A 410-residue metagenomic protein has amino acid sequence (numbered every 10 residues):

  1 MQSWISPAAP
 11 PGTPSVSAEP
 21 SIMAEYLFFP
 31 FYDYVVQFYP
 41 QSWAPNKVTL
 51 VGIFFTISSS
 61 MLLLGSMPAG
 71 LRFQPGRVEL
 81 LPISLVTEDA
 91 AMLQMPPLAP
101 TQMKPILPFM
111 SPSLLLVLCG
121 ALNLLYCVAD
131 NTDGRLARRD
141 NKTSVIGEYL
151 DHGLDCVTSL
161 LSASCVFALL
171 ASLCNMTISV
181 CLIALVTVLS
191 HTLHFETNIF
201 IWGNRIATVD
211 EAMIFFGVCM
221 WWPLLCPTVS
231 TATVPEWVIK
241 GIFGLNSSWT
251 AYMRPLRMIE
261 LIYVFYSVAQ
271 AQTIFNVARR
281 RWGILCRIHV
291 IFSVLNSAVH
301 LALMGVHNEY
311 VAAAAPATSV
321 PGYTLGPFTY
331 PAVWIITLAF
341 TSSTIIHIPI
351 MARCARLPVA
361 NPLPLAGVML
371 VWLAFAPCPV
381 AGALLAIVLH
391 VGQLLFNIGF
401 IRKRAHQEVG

Functional and structural regions predicted by a protein language model:
M1-P45, T56, P82-A99, T187-H191 (+1 more regions): C-terminal membrane-associated helical module and adjoining short loops/tails
Q37, A137, N141-L154, I201-A207: Juxtamembrane helix-capping/reentrant segments at transmembrane boundaries
S42-V51, R72: Membrane-helix and juxtamembrane interface regions of eukaryotic multi-pass membrane proteins
G52-E148, S162-V166, C174-V186, L256-I262: Membrane-embedded alpha-helical segments that form the functional core of polytopic membrane enzymes, especially those
I57-L62, V157-L170, F215-L224: Membrane-interfacial alpha-helical segments at the cytosolic side of multi-pass membrane proteins
V128-T132, Y149, G153, V157 (+1 more regions): Active-site His/Glu-centered metal-binding helix of metallohydrolases
G147-A163, T208-F215: Alpha-helical transmembrane segments that form the membrane-embedded catalytic/substrate-binding core of multi-pass
L169-T177, A374-A381: Transmembrane helix interruption/hinge and helix-loop junction motifs
